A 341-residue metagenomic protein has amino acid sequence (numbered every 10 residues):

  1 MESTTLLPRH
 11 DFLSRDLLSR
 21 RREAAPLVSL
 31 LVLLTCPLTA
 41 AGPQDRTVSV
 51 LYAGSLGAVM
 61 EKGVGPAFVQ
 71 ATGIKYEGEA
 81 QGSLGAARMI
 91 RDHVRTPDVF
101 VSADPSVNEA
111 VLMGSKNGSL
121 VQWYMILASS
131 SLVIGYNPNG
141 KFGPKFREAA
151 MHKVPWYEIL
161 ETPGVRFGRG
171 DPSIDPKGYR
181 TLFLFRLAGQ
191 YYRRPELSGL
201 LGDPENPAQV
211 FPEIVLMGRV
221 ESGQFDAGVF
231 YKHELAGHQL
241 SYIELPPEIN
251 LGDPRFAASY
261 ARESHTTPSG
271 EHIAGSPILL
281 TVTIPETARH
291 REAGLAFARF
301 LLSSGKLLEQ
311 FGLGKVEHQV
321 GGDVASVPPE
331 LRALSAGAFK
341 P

Functional and structural regions predicted by a protein language model:
M1-S19: N-terminal secretory signal peptides that target proteins for export/translocation
L13, S19-P26, A41: Short, low-complexity intrinsically disordered segments enriched in A/P/G/S/L with frequent Arg, especially at protein
P26-P37: Bacterial N-terminal signal peptides
A41-R91, D104-P105, V111-M113, Y136-G140 (+1 more regions): Exported/periplasmic ABC-transporter solute-binding proteins
P97-V99, V107-G114, S119-I126: Short beta-strand-centered segments that line the small-molecule binding cleft or hinge of alpha/beta clamshell
S119-L127, R193-R194, G202-D203: A short alpha-helix-loop-beta-strand transition element characteristic of N-terminal alpha/beta dinucleotide-binding
S131: Short hydrophobic/aromatic beta-strand or adjacent loop that forms the aromatic wall/cage of a ligand/substrate-binding
